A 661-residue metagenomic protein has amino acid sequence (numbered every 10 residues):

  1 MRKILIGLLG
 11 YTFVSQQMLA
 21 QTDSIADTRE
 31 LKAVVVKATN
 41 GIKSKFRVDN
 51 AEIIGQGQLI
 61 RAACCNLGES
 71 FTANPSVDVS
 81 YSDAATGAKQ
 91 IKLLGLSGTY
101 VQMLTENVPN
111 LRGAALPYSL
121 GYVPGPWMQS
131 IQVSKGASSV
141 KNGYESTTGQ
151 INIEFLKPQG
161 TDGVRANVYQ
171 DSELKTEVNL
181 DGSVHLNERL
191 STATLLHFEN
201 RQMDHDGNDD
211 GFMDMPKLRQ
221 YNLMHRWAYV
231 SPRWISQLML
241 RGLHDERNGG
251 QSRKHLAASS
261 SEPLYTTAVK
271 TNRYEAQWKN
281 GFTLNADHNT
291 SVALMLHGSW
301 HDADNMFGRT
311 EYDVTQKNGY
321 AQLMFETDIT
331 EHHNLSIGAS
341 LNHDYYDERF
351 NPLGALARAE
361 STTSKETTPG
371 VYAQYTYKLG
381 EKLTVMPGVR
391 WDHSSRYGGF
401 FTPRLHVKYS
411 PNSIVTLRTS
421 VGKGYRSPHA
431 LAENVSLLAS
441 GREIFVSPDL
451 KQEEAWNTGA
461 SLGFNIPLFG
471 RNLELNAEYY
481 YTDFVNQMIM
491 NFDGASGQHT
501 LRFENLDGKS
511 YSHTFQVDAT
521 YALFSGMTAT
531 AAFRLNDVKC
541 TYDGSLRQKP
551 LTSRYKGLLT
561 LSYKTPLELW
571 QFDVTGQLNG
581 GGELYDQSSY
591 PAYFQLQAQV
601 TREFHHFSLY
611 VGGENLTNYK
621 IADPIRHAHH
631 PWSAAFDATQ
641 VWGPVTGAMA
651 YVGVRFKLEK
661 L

Functional and structural regions predicted by a protein language model:
Q21-I60, G68, G98: Short, acidic, small-residue-rich periplasmic hinge/interaction motif at the N-terminus of Gram-negative outer-membrane
A33, L67-S70, K89-K92, Y118-P124 (+3 more regions): N-terminal periplasmic accessory domains that precede and gate Gram-negative outer-membrane beta-barrel machines
S70-P109: Extracytoplasmic beta-strand/coil segments of soluble accessory domains associated with Gram-negative outer-membrane
V108-K135, L223, V446-S447, H499: Short acidic/polar hinge/loop motifs at secondary-structure boundaries that mediate gating or recognition
R201-N222, A228-V292, G298-Q316: Flexible loop and strand-edge segments within Gram-negative outer membrane beta-barrel domains
S291-N305, S410, R418, K451-N505 (+1 more regions): Membrane-embedded beta-barrel scaffold of Gram-negative outer-membrane proteins
K378-E381, Y479-D483, N505-L584, R655-K660: Gram-negative outer-membrane beta-barrel transporters
Y425, A529, R602-L661: C-terminal beta-signal and adjacent terminal beta-strands/loops of Gram-negative outer-membrane beta-barrel proteins
